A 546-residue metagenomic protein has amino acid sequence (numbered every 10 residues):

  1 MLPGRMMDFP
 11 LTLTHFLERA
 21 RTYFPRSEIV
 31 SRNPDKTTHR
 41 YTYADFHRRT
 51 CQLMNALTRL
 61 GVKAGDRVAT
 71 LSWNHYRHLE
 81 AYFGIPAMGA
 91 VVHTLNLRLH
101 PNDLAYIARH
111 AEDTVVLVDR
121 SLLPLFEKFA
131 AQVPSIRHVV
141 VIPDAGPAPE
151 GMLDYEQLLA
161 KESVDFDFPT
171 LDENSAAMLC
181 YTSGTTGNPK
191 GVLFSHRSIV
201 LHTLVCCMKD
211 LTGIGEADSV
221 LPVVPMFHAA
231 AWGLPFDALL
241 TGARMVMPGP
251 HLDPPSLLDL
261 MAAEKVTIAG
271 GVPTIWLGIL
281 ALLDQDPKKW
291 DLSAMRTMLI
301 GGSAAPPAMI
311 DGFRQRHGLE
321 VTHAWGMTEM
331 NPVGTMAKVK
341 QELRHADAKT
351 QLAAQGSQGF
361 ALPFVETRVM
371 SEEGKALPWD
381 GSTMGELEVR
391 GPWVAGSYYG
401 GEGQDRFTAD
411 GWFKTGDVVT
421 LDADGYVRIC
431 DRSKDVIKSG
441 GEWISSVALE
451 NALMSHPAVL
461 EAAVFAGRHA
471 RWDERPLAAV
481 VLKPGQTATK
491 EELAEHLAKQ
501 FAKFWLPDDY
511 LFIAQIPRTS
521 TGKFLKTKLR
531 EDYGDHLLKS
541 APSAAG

Functional and structural regions predicted by a protein language model:
F16-E18, R59-L60, A87-Q157, V272 (+1 more regions): Structural core segment of the AMP-binding/adenylate-forming
P25-S27, K161-Y181, N188, G213-S219: Conserved pre-ATP/AMP-binding loop-to-beta segment of ANL
I29-H75, L79-F83, H100-A105, D154-Q157: Conserved AMP-binding/adenylate-forming core of the ANL superfamily
H39-A44, A177-L204, L525: Conserved AMP-binding A3 loop
T70, L99, A105, V116-V118 (+7 more regions): AMP-binding/adenylate-forming catalytic core of the ANL superfamily
I142, A502-K523, S540-G546: AMP-binding/adenylate-forming catalytic domain of the ANL superfamily
V200-S219, F227-T267, L282-L283: Conserved AMP-binding/adenylation subdomain of ANL enzymes
L240-A243, A263-G271, L280-A353, E366 (+1 more regions): Gly/Ser/Thr-rich phosphate-binding loop
